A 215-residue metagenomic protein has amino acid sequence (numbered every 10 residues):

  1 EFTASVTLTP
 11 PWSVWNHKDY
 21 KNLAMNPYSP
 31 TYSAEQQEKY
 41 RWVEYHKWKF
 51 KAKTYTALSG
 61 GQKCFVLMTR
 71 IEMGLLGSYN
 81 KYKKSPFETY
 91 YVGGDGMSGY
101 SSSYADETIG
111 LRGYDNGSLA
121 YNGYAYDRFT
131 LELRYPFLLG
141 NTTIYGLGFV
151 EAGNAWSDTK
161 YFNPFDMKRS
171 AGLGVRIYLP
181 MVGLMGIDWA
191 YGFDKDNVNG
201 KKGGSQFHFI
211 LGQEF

Functional and structural regions predicted by a protein language model:
E1-L139, T143, F149, W156-D158: C-terminal outer-membrane beta-barrel translocator/porin domains of Gram-negative envelope proteins and their
L58-S59, F162-P164, D196-K201: Short proline/glycine-enriched turn/loop segments at secondary-structure junctions
R112, G153-S170: Outer-membrane beta-barrel transmembrane domain signature
E132-R134, S170-R176: Short glycine-rich, acidic/polar surface loops and turns
L138, G153-S157, V182, G192-D196: Short Gly/Pro-enriched loop/turn and capping motifs at secondary-structure junctions
I144-F149, G183-A190: Conserved active-site loop/cleft motifs that coordinate metal ions or position small ligands
I177, G203-F215: Outer-membrane beta-barrel "beta-signal"
M185-Q206: Outer-membrane beta-barrel translocator/channel fold
